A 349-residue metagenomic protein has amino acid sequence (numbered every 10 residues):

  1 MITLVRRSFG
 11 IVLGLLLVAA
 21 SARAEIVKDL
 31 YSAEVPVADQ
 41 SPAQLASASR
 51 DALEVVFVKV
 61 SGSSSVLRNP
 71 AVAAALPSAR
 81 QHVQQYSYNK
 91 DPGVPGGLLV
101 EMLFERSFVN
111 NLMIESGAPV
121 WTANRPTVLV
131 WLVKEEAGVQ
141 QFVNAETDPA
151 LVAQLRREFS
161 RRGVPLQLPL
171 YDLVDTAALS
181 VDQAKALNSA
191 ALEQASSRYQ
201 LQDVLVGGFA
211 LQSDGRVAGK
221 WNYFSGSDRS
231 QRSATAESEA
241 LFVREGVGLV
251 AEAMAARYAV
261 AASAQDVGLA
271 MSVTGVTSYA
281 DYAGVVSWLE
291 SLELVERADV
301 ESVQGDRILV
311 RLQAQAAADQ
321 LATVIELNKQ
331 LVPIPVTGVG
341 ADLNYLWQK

Functional and structural regions predicted by a protein language model:
S8-A19: Bacterial N-terminal signal peptides
A20-A24: Sec/Tat signal peptide C-region and signal peptidase I cleavage site
V27-E34, A38, S196-R244, L343-Q348: Amphipathic beta-strand/beta-sheet edge segments enriched in Tyr/Trp
S32-L76, A191, F242-L249, A280-E290: Short, well-ordered alpha-helical segments
S49-V72, R125-P126, V130-A137, Q141-K185 (+3 more regions): N-terminal segment of the mature soluble domain
S65-K134, Q141-E146: Signal peptide-directed extracytoplasmic domains
Q81-K90, Q167-L170, A184-R216, I325-D342: A short, hydrophobic beta-strand-centered structural micro-motif
S225-E239, Y258, Q265-K349: C-terminal soluble interaction/assembly domains
